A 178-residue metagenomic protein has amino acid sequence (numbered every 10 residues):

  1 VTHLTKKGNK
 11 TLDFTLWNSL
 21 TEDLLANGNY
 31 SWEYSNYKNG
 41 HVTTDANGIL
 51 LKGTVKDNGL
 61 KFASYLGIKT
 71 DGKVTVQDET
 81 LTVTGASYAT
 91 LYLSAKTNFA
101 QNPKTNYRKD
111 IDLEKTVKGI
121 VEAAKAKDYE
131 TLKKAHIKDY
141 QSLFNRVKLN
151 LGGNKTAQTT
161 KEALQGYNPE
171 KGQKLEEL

Functional and structural regions predicted by a protein language model:
V1-L178: Aromatic-residue-lined binding/catalytic grooves and analogous aromatic/hydrophobic interfacial grooves in multimeric
